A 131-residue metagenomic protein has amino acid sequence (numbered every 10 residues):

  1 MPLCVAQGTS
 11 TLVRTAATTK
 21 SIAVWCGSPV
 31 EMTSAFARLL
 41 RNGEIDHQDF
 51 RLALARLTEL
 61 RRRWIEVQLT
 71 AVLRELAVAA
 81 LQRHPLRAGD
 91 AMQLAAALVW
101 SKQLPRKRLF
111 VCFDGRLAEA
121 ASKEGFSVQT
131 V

Functional and structural regions predicted by a protein language model:
M1-P29, L39-L52: Short, well-structured N-terminal submotif of metal-dependent ribonuclease cores
A6, C26, A71, D114-G115: Alpha-helix N-cap/helix-start capping motif
T19-I22, R63-I65, L104-L109: Short active-site oxyanion
V24, Q68, A88-A91, V111-C112: Short beta-strand scaffold positions
S28, L73, Q93, R116-L117: Alpha-helix capping/helix-boundary segments
S34-R41, L98-V99: Short glycine/serine- and small hydrophobic-enriched flexible loop segments
T58-H84, A91-A96: Acidic catalytic patch
A95, V99-V131: Acidic, PIN/NYN-like endoribonuclease modules and their adjacent C-terminal/linker elements
